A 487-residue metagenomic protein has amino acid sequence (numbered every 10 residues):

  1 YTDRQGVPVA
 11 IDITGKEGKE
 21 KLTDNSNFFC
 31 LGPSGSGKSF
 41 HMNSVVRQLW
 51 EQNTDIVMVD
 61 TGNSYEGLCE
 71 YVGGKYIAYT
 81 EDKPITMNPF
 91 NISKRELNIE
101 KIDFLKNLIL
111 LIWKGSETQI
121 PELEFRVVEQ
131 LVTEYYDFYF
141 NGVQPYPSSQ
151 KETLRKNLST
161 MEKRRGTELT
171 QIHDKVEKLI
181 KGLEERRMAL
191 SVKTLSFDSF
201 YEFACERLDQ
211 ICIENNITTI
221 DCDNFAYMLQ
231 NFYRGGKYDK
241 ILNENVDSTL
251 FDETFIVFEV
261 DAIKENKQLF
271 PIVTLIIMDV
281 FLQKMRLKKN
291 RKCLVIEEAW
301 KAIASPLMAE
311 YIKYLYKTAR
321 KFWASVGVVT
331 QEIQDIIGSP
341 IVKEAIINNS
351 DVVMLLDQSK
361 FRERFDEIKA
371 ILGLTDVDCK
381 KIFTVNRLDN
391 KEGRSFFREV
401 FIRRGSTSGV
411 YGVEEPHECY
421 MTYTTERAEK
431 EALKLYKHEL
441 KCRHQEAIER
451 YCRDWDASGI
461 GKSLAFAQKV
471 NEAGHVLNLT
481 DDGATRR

Functional and structural regions predicted by a protein language model:
Y1-T80: Glycine-rich phosphate-binding loop of nucleotide-binding enzymes
Y1-V9, G15, N63-K75, Y79-A324 (+4 more regions): P-loop NTPase motor domains
V9-D12, K19-L22, S39, G67 (+4 more regions): Short helix/loop capping segments that flank catalytic or ligand/cofactor-binding pockets
P33-G35, Q171-S191, N216-T219, K288 (+1 more regions): C-terminal regions of RecA-like/P-loop NTPase motor modules
N53-T54, G73-G74, N290, F322-A324 (+2 more regions): Short glycine-/polar-rich loops that comprise or flank the Walker A/P-loop and associated switch/sensor motifs
I56-V59, K75-Y79, S325-V329, V353-D357: Short hydrophobic alpha-helical runs that function as membrane-insertion/retention elements
G62, F258, E332, S359: Residues in the short beta-alpha loop(s) of Rossmann-like NAD(P)-binding domains
